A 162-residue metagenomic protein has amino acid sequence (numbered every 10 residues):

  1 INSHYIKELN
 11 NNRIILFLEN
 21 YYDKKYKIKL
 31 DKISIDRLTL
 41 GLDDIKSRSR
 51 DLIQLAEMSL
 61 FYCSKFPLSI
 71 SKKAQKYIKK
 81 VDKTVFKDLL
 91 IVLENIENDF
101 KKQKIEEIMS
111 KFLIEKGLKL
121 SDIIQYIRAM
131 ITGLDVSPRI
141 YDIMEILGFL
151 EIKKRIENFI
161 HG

Functional and structural regions predicted by a protein language model:
I6-K116: Small-residue-rich helix-loop
F100-G162: Charged substrate- and nucleic-acid-binding regions of tRNA-handling and nucleotidyl-transfer enzymes, centered on
